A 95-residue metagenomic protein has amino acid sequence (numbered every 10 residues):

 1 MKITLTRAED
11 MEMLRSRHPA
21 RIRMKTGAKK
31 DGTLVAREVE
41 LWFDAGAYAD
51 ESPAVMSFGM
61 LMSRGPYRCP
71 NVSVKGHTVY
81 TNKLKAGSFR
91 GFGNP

Functional and structural regions predicted by a protein language model:
M1-P95: Structural alpha/beta core scaffold segments of enzyme domains
